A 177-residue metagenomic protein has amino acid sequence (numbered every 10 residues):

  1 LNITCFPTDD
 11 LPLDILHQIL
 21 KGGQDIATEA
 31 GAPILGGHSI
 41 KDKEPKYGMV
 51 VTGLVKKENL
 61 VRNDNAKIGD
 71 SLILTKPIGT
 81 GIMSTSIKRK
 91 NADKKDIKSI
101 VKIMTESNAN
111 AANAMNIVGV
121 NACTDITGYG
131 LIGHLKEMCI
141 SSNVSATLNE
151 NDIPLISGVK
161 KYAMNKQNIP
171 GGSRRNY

Functional and structural regions predicted by a protein language model:
L1-A92, L155: Glycine-rich anion-binding loops of enzyme active sites
P7, K88-S99, M164-N168: Active-site phosphate/oxyanion-binding loops
D10-P33, I40-P45, I117-V118, C123-Y177: Glycine-/charge-enriched secondary-structure boundary and capping motifs
H38, D64, T75, I100-M104 (+2 more regions): Glycine- and other small-residue-rich loops at beta-strand/loop junctions that grip anionic moieties
V50-L60, K95-N116: Active-site glycine-rich loop that binds ribose-phosphate moieties when present
G81-T85, M104-A109, I132: Short hydrophobic/aromatic-rich motifs at helix boundaries and adjacent loops
